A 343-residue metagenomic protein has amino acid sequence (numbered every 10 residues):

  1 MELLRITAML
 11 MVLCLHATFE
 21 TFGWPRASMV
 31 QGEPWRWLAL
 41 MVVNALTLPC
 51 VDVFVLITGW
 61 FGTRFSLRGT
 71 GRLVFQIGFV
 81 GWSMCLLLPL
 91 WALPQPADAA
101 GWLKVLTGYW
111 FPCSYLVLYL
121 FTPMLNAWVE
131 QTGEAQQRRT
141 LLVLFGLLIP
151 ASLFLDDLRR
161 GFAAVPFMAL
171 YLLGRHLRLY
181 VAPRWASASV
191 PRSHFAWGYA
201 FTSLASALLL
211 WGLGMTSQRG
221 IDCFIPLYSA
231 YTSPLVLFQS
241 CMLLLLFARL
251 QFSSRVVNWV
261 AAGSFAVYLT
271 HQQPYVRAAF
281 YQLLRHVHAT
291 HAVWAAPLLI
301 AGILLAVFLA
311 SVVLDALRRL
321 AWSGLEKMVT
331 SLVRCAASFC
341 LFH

Functional and structural regions predicted by a protein language model:
M1-A8, G133-R138: N-terminal membrane topogenic signal
L4, A8, W35-L118, S193-H194 (+4 more regions): Transmembrane alpha-helical segments and their boundary/interface "anchor" motifs in multi-pass integral membrane
L10-W24, L86-L90, Q272-Q273: Alpha-helical transmembrane segments of multi-pass membrane proteins
L38-V51, A99-S114, L153-L170, A207-C241 (+1 more regions): Interfacial loop-to-helix transition and helix-capping segments at the boundaries of transmembrane helices
L56, W60-R64, L118, T122-N126 (+7 more regions): Hydrophobic transmembrane alpha-helices
T63-R72, L125-R138, R178-F195, A248-N258 (+1 more regions): Membrane-interface helix-boundary motifs at transmembrane edges
Q76-W102, S114-L118, T122-G161, S189-F224: Hydrophobic membrane-embedded alpha-helices and membrane-water interface caps/short interhelical or interfacial loops
A205-S206, M215-W322: Alpha-helical transmembrane segments of multi-pass integral membrane proteins
